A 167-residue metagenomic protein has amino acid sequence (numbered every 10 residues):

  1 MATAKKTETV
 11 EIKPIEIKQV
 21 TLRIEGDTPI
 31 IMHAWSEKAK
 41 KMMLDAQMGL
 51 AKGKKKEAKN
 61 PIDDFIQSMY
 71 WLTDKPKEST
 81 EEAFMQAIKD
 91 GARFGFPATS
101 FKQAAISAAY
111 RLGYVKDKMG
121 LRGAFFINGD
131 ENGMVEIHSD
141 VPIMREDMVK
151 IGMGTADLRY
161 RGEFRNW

Functional and structural regions predicted by a protein language model:
M1-W167: RNA-interacting cores
